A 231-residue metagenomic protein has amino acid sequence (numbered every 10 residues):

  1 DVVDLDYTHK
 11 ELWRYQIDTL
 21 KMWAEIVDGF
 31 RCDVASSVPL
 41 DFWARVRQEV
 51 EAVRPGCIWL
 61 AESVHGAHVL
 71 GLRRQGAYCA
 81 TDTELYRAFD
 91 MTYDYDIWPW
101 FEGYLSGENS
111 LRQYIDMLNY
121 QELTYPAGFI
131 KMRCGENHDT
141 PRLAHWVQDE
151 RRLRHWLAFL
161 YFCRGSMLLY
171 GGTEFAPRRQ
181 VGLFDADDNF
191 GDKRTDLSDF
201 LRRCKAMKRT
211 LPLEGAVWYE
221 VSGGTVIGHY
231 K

Functional and structural regions predicted by a protein language model:
D1-A24, R45-V46, A52, V69: Substrate-binding/active-site clefts of carbohydrate-active enzymes
D1-Y7, A52-L60, L157-Y161, G165: Active-site region of glycoside hydrolase catalytic domains
V27-G29, G165-S166: A structural motif
D28, D33-A127, K131, Q148-E150 (+3 more regions): Active-site-proximal helices and loops of the catalytic beta/alpha 8
P141-Q148: Short, solvent-exposed helix-loop connector elements
L168-F175: Short acidic/histidine-rich active-site segments
E220-K231: Carbohydrate-binding surface patches
